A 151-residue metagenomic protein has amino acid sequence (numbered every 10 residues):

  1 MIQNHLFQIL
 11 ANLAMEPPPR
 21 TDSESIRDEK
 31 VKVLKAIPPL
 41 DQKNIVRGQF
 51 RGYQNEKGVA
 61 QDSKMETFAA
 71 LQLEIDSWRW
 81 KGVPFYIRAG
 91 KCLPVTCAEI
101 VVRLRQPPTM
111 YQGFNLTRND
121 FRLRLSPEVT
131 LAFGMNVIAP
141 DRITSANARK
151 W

Functional and structural regions predicted by a protein language model:
M1-W151: Secretory/organelle targeting and membrane-embedding segments
